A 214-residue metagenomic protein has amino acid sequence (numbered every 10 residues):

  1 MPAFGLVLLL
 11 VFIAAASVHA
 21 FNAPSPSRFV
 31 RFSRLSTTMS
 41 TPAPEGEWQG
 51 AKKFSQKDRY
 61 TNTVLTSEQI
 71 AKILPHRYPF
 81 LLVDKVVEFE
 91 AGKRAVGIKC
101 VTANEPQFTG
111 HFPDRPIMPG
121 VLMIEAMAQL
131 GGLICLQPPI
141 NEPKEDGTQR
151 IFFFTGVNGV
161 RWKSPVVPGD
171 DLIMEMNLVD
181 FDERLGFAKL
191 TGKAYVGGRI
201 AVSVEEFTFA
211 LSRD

Functional and structural regions predicted by a protein language model:
M1-V30: N-terminal chloroplast transit peptides
S25, T102, F207-L211: A short, sequence-level motif marking secondary-structure junctions
R31-G92, D214: N-terminal organelle-targeting presequences
P44-E45, S55-V64, G131-E175, V202-V204 (+1 more regions): Hydrophobic beta-strand-centered segment that forms part of the acyl-chain substrate-binding groove
R77-M118, L122-M123, L130: Catalytic strand-loop segment that frames the active site of acyl-thioester-processing enzymes
P79, G92-R94, R150, G169-D171 (+1 more regions): A general secondary-structure signal for short beta-strands and their flanking turns/coil in non-transmembrane regions
V86, G156-G197: Hydrophobic beta-sheet segments that form the core/acyl-binding groove of ACP/CoA-dependent acyl-chain-processing
K193-D214: Flexible glycine-rich active-site/ligand-binding loops centered on an Asp-His dyad
